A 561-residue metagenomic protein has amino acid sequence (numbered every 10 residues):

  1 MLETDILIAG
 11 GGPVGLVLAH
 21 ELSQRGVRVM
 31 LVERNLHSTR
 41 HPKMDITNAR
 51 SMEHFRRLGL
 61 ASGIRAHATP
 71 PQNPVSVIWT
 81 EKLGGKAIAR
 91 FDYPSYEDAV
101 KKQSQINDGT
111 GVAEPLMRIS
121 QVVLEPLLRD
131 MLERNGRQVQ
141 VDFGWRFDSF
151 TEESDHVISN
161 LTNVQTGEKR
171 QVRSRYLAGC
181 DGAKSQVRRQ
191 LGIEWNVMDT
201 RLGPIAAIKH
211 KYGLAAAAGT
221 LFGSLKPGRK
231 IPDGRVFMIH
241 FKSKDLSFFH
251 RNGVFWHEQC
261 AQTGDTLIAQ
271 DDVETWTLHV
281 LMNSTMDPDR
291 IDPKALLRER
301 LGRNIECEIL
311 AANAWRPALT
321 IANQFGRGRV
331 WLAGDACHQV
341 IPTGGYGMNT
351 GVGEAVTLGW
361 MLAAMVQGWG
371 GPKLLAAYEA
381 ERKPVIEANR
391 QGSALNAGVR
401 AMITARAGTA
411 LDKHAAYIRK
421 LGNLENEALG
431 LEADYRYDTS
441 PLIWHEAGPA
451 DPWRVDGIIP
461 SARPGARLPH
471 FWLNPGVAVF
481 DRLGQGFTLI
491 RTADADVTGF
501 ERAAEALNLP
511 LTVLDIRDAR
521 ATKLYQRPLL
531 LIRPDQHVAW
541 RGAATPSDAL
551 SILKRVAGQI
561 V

Functional and structural regions predicted by a protein language model:
L2-L31: N-terminal Rossmann-like FAD-binding beta1-loop-alpha1 element of flavoenzymes
L2-T4, G167-Y176: Core beta-strand elements of the Rossmann-like FAD/NAD(P) dinucleotide-binding domain in flavoenzyme oxidoreductases
G10-A19, L128, G179, I309-L395 (+6 more regions): Conserved mid-domain beta->alpha element of the FAD-binding
K43, N48-E133: Active-site-adjacent segment of FAD-dependent monooxygenases/related oxidoreductases
D130, V139, Y176-P317: Conserved FAD-binding catalytic core of PHBH/FMO-like flavoproteins
F143-V157: A conserved short coil-to-beta-strand element within the FAD-binding core of flavoproteins
N323, A363-A466, F471-N474, A478-L483 (+7 more regions): C-terminal helical "tail/cap" subdomain of flavin- and related membrane-associated enzymes
